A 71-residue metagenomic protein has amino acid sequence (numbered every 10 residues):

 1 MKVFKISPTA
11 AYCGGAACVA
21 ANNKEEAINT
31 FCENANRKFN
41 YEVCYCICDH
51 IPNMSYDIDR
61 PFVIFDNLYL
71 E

Functional and structural regions predicted by a protein language model:
M1-G14: Short aromatic-glycine-(Arg/Gly/Cys) micro-motifs in beta-strand/loop hairpins
K2-F4, V19, F62-V63: A broad, low-specificity signal marking well-ordered, structured residues that form hydrophobic/aromatic
I6-T9, I28, I64: General helical structural elements
Y12-C13, E26, I47-H50: Generic detector of bulky aromatic hydrophobic side chains
C13-N22: A short, exposed loop/beta-hairpin motif centered on an aromatic-Gly-Thr core
A21-T30: A short, structured loop/turn motif at beta-sheet edges
E33-E71: Short, mixed-charge low-complexity intrinsically disordered segments
